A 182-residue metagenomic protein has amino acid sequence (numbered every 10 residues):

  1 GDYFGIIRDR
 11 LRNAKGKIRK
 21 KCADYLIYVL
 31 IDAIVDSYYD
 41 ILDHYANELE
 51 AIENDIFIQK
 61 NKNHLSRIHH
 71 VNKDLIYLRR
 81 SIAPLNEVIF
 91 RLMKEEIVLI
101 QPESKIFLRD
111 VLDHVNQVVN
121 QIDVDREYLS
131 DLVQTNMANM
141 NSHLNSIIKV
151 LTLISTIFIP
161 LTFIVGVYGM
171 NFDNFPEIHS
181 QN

Functional and structural regions predicted by a protein language model:
G1-E103, F107-D110, H114-Q121: Peripheral, non-transmembrane regulatory/ligand-interaction domains of membrane transport proteins
D113-N182: Hydrophobic alpha-helical transmembrane segments and their immediately adjacent juxtamembrane loops
